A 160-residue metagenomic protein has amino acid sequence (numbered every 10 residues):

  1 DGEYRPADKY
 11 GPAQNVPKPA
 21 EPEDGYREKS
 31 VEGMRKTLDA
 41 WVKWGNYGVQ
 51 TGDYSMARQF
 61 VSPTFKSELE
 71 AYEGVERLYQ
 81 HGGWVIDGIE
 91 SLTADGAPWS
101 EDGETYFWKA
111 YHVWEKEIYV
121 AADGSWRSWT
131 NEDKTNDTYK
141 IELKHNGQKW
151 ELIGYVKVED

Functional and structural regions predicted by a protein language model:
D1-R5: Membrane topogenic helices and adjacent juxtamembrane segments
D8-I86: Core segments of small alpha/beta cavity-forming domains
T37, T51, T64, T93 (+3 more regions): Residue-identity detector for threonine
V61-T64, Y72-E73, E90, Y111-W114 (+1 more regions): A mature extracytoplasmic/lumenal domain signature
Q80-I86, G96-A97, N131-D133: Short alpha-helical linear motifs
S91-E101: Short amphipathic beta-strand and strand-loop transition segments with alternating hydrophobic
W99-D160: Exposed beta-sheet edge and beta->alpha loop/turn motif
